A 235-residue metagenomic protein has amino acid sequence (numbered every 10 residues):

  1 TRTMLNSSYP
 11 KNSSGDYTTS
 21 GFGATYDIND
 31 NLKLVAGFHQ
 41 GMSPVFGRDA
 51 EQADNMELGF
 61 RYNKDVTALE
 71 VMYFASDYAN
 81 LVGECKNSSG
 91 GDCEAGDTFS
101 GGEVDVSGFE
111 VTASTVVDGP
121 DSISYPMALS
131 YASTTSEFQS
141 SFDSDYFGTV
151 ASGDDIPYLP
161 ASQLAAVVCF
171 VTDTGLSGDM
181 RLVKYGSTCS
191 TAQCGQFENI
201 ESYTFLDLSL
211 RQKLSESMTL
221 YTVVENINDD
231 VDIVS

Functional and structural regions predicted by a protein language model:
T1-D77, D118, V167-T174: Structural signature of Gram-negative outer-membrane beta-barrels, strongest in the C-terminal barrel of TonB-dependent
R2-K11, T18, V45-E51, L81-A95 (+4 more regions): Outer-membrane beta-barrel translocator domains and adjoining extracellular loop/strand segments of Gram-negative
S8-N12, A24, F46-R48, G59 (+5 more regions): Outer-membrane beta-barrel proteins
Y17-G21, A53-E57, V104-T112, L159-A165 (+1 more regions): Transmembrane beta-barrel architecture of outer-membrane proteins
D30-L32, D65-T67, D121-M127, S162-L164 (+3 more regions): Outer-envelope beta-barrel architecture signal
L34-G37, E51-P120, S124-S141, E225: Membrane-embedded beta-barrel scaffold of Gram-negative outer-membrane proteins
F99-S190: Gram-negative outer-membrane beta-barrel transporters
K184-S190, L210-S235: C-terminal beta-signal and adjacent terminal beta-strands/loops of Gram-negative outer-membrane beta-barrel proteins
